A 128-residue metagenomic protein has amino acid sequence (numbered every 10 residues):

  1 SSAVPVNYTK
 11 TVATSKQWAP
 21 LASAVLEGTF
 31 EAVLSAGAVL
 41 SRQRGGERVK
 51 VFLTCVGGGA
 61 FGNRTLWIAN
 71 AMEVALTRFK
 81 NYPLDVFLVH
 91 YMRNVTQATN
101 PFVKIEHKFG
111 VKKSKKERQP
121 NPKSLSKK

Functional and structural regions predicted by a protein language model:
S1-K128: Macrodomain-like recognition of ADP-ribose-binding/processing modules
